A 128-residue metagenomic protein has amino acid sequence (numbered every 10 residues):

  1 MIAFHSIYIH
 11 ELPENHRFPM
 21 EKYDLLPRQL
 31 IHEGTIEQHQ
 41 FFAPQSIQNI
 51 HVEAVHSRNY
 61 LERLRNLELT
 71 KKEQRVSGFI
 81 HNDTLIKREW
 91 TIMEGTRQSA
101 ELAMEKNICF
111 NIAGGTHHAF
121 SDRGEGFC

Functional and structural regions predicted by a protein language model:
M1-C128: HDAC/HDAC-like amidohydrolase catalytic core signature
